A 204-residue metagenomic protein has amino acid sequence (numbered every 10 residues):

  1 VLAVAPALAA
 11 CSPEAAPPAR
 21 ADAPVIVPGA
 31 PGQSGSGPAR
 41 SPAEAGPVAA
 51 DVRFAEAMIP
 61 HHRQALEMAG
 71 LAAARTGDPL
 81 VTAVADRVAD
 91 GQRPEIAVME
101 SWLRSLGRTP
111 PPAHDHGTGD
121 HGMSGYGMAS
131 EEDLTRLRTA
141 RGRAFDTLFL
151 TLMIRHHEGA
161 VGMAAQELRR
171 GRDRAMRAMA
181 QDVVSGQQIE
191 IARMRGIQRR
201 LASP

Functional and structural regions predicted by a protein language model:
V1-V4: Sec-dependent N-terminal signal peptides
A7-A10: C-terminal motif of bacterial Sec signal peptides marking the signal peptidase cleavage site
S12-P204: All-alpha RGS (Regulator of G-protein Signaling) helical domain and cognate RGS-like helical scaffolds
